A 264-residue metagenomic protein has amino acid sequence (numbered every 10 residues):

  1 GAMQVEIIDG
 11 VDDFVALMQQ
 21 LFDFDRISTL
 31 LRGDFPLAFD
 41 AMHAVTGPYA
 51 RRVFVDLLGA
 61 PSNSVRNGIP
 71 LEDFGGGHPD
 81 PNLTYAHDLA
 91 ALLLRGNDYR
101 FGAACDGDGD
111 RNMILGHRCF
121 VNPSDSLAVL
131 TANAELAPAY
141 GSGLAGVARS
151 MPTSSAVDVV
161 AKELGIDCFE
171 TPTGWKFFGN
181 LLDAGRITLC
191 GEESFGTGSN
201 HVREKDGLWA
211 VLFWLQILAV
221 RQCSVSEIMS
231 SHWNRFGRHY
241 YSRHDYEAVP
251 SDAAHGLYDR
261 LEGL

Functional and structural regions predicted by a protein language model:
G1-N97: Gly/Ser/Thr-enriched, mixed-charge loops and adjacent short helices that form phosphate/oxyanion-binding elements
M18-Q19, D40, A86-A90, A103 (+5 more regions): Buried hydrophobic positions in well-ordered alpha/beta secondary-structure cores of metabolic enzymes
M42-G47, G109-D110, T153-S155, S251: Gly/Ser/Thr-rich loops at beta-strand to alpha-helix junctions that form or flank small-molecule/cofactor-binding
A50-R51, D110-V129, V157: Short Gly/Thr/Asp-enriched flexible loops that form oxyanion-binding sites at enzyme active sites
P61-V65, N122-D125, G165-T173: Short hydrophobic/aromatic-enriched beta-strand-loop microsegments
S64-N67, C119-P138, A210-Q216: Gly/Ser/Thr-rich active-site loops/lids in small-molecule metabolic enzymes that frequently grip phosphoryl groups
Y99-F101, I114-H117, A139-L264: Phosphate-binding and adjacent anionic-ligand microenvironments
D106-G107, F120-D125, V202-G207: Short glycine/threonine-rich catalytic loop with a Thr-x-Gly-x-Asp
